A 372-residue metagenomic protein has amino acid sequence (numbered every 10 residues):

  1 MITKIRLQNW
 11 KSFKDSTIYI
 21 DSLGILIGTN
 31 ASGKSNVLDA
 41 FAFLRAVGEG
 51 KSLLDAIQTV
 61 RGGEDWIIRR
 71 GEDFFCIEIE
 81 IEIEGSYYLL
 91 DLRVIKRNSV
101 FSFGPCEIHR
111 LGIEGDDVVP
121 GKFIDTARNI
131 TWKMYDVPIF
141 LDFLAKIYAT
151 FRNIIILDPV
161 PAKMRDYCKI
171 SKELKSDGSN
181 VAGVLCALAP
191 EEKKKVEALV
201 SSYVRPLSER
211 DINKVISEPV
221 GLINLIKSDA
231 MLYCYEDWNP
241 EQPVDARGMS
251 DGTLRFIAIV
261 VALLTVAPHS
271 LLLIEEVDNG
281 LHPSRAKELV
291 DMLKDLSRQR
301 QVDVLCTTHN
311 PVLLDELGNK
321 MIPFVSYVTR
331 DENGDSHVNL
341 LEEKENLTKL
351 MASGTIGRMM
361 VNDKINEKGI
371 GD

Functional and structural regions predicted by a protein language model:
M1, E288-D372: C-terminal lobe/lid and adjacent interdomain/linker elements of RecA-like ASCE P-loop ATPase modules
M1-K14: N-terminal pre-Walker A segment at the start of P-loop NTPase domains
D15-D21, A262-A267: Phosphate-binding P-loop
S22-V60, N180, R255-A262, D291-M292 (+2 more regions): Phosphate-binding glycine-rich loops of NTP-binding sites
D39-S99: Conserved P-loop NTP-binding catalytic core
D73-F75, N98, R152-N153, M321-F324 (+1 more regions): Short glycine-/polar-rich loops that comprise or flank the Walker A/P-loop and associated switch/sensor motifs
G85-S217: Electropositive, glycine-dotted interaction segments that contact anionic polymers or phosphate-rich ligands
K214-L264, L271-S284: Conserved ABC ATPase signature
